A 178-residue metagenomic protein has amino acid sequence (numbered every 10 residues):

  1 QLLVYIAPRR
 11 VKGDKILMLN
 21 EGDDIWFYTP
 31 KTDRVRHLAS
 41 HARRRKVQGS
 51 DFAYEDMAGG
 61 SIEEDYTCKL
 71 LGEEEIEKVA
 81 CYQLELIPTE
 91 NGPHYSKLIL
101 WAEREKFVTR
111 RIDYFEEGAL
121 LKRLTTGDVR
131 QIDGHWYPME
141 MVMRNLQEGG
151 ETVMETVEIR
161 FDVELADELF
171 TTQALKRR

Functional and structural regions predicted by a protein language model:
Q1-K31: N-terminal mature ectodomain segment of secretory-pathway/periplasmic proteins
R9-V11, L19-N20, Y66, P93-Y95 (+1 more regions): Short solvent-exposed loop/turn micro-motifs enriched in small/polar/acidic residues
L17, K69-L71, G127, V157: Conserved positions in beta-strands of structured domains
D24, Y28, R34-L38, V47 (+2 more regions): Gly/Pro-enriched, hydrophobic low-complexity segments that function as extracytoplasmic propeptides/linkers
F52-Y66: Edge strands and adjacent loops of beta-rich recognition modules
E63-V79: Long, terminal "pre-/pro-" and other extracytoplasmic accessory regions that lie outside the mature folded/catalytic
R177-R178: Short, solvent-exposed mixed-charge patches
